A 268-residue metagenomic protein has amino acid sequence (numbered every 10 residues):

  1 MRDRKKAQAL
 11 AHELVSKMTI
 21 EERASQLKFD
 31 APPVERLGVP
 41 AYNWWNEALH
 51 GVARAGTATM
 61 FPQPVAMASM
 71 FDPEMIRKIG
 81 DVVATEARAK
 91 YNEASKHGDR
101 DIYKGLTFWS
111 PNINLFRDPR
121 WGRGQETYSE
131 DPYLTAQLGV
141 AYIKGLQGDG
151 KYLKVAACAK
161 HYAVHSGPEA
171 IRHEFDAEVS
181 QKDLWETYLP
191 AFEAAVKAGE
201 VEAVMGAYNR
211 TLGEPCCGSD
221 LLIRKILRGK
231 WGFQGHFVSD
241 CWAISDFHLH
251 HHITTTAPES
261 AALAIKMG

Functional and structural regions predicted by a protein language model:
M1-G268: Glycoside hydrolase catalytic-domain context in secreted enzymes
